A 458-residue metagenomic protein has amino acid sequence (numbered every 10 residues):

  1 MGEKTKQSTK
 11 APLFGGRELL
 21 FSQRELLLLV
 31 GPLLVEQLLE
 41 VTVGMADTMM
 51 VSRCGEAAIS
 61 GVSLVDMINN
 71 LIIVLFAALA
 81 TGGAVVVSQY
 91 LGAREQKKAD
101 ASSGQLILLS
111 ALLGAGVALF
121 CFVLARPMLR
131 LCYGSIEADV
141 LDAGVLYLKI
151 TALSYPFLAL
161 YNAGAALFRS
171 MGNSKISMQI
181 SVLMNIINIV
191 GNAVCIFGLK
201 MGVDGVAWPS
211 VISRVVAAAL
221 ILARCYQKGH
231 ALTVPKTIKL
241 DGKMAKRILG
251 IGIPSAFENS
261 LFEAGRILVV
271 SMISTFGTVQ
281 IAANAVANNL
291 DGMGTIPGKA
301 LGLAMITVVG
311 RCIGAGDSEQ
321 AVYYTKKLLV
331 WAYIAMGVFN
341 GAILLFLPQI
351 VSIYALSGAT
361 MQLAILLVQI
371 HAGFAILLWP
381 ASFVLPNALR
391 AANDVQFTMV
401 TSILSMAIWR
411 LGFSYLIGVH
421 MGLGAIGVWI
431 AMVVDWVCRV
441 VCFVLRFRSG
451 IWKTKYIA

Functional and structural regions predicted by a protein language model:
M1-V30, V87-S154, I196-I253, V309-A375 (+1 more regions): Short alpha-helical transmembrane segments in multi-pass integral membrane proteins
R17-M49, R53-C54, N70-G82, V86 (+5 more regions): N-terminal transmembrane alpha-helices
L28-D47, I150, M184, S213-A217 (+3 more regions): Transmembrane helical elements of multi-pass membrane transporters/channels
Q37-L38, V74, G114, A118 (+12 more regions): Residue-level hotspots within the lipid-embedded alpha helices of multi-pass solute transporters
L38-S60, L129-A138, V194-M201, S260-M293 (+3 more regions): Helix-terminus/linker motif at the lipid-water interface of multi-pass membrane proteins
E56-M67, G144, L148, A207 (+3 more regions): Small-residue hotspots at the loop-to-helix junctions and early N-terminal turns of transmembrane alpha-helices
I59-L119, L158-S177, V270, I281-L347 (+1 more regions): Small-residue-rich hydrophobic transmembrane alpha-helices
A80, I150-R169, S177-N188, V206-I221 (+5 more regions): Short runs within selected transmembrane alpha-helices of multi-pass transporters and secretion channels
